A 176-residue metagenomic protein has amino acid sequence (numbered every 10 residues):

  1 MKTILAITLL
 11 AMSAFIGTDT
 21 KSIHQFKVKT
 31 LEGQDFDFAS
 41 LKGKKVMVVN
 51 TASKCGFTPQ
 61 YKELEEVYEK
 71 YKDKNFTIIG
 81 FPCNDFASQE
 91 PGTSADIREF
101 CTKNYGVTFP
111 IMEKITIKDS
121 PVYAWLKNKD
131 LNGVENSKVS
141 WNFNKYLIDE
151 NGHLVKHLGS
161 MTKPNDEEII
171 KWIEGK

Functional and structural regions predicted by a protein language model:
I4-M12: Sec-dependent N-terminal signal peptides
S13-G17: Classical Sec-dependent N-terminal signal peptides that target proteins to the secretory pathway
Q25-K45, E66-Y71: A short beta-strand-turn-helix
T30, N50-K54: Amphipathic alpha-helical repeat scaffolds
F57-S120: Structural microenvironment flanking redox-active thiols in thiol-disulfide oxidoreductases
A124, K129-K176: Thiol-/selenol-based redox modules, centered on thioredoxin-like and closely related oxidoreductase domains
